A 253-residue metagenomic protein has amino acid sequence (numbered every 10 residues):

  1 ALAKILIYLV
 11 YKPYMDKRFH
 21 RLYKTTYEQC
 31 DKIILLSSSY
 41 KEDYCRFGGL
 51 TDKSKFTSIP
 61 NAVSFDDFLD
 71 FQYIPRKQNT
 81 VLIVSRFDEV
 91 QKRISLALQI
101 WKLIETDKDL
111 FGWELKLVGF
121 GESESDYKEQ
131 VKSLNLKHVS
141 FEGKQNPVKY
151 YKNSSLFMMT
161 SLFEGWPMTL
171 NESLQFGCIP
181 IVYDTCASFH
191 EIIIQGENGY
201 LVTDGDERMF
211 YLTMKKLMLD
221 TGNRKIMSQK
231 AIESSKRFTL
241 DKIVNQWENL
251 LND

Functional and structural regions predicted by a protein language model:
P13-I33: Membrane-proximal helix-turn-helix segments that form the acceptor-binding/catalytic region of lipid-linked
S39, A62: Carbohydrate-associated surface elements
N79, D88-E105, E122-S125, R208: A conserved mid-protein helix/loop that constitutes part of the nucleotide-sugar donor-binding site
K128-K144: Nucleotide-activated donor-binding/catalytic signature segment of Leloir-type glycosyltransferases, i.e., the conserved
L162: Aromatic "clamp/platform" in nucleotide-sugar-dependent glycosyltransferases that forms part of the donor/acceptor
I179-Y183: Short hydrophobic beta-strand element within catalytic cores of glycosyltransferases and related nucleotide-activated
D184, I194-G196, Y200-E207, K216-T221: Conserved acidic donor-binding segment of nucleotide-sugar-dependent glycosyltransferases
M209, K216, N223-R237, N249: A short, well-ordered alpha-helix in the C-terminal region of glycosyltransferases
